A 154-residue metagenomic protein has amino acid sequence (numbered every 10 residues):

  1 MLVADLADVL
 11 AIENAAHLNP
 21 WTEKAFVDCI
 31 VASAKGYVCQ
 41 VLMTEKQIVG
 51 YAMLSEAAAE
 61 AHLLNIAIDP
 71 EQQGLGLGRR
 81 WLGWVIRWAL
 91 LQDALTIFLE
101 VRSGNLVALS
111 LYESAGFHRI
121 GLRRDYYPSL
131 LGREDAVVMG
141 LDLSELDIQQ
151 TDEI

Functional and structural regions predicted by a protein language model:
V3-L75, R79-Q92, D125, D142-I154: Acetyl-CoA-dependent GNAT
D8, S110-L111: Well-formed, non-transmembrane alpha-helical positions, independent of function
Y37, E134-V138: Short hydrophobic/aromatic beta-strand or adjacent loop that forms the aromatic wall/cage of a ligand/substrate-binding
L82, N105-A108, D125-L130: Short glycine/proline-centered loop/turn elements that form peptide/ligand docking sites
A89-E100, L111: Conserved GNAT acetyl-CoA-binding A-motif
F98-E100, H118-D135: Conserved catalytic-core motifs of GNAT/GCN5-like acyltransferases
Y112, F117, M139: Conserved active-site tyrosine of GNAT-family acetyltransferases
